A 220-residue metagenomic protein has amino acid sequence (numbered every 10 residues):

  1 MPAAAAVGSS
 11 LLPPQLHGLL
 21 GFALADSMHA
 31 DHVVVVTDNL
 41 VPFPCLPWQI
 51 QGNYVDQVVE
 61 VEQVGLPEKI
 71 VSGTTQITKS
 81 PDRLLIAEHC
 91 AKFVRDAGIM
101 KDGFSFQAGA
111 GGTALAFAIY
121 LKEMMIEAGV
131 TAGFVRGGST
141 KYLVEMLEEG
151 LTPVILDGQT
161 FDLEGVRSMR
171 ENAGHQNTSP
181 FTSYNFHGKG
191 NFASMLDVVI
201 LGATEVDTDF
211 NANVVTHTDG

Functional and structural regions predicted by a protein language model:
M1-S105, A116-M125, G129-G133, Y142-G220: Conserved phosphate- and dinucleotide-binding cores of soluble alpha/beta proteins, encompassing both enzyme active
A108-F117, G137: Glycine-rich beta-strand-to-loop/alpha-helix junction loops that act as flexible
